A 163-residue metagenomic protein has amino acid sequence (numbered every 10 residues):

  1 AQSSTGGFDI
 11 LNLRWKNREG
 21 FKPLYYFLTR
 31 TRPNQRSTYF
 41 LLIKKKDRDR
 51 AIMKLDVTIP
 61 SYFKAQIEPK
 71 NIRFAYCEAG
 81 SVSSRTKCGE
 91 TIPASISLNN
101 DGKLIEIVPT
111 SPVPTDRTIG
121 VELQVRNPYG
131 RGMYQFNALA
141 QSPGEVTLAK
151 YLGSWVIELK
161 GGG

Functional and structural regions predicted by a protein language model:
Q2-S4: Boundary of Sec targeting at the N-terminus
I10, W15-E19, T38-I43: Intrinsically disordered, low-complexity regulatory regions in eukaryotic proteins
K16-F27, T31-P33: N-terminal edge beta-strand
R32-A51: Short beta-strand elements of extracellular/lumenal beta-sandwich folds
I43, R48, V125-G163: Helix-rich interaction surfaces within compact, conserved domain-sized segments that mediate assembly or partner
I52-K87: Solvent-exposed beta-hairpin/edge-strand motifs
V82-D116: Extended, solvent-exposed segments with strong compositional bias
S111-G130: Low-complexity, intrinsically disordered segments enriched in Ser/Thr together with acidic residues
